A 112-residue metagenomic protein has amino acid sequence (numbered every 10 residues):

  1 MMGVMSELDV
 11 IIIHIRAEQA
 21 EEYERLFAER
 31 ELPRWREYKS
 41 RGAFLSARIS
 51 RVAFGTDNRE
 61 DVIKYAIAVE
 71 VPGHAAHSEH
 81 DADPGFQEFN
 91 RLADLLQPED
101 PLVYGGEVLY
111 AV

Functional and structural regions predicted by a protein language model:
M2-V4, A43-I63, E88-V112: Glycine-rich beta-strand-turn "strand-cap" elements at beta-sheet edges
G3-M5, I15-Y23: Short, charged, low-hydrophobicity "junction" segments
E7-R16, S46-F86: Short, well-ordered beta-strand segments in beta-rich or mixed alpha/beta enzyme and ligand-binding folds
Q19-I49, E88-F89: Short amphipathic alpha-helical segments
L26-E29, D83, L95: Residues within well-ordered alpha-helical secondary structure of globular protein domains
R34-K39, V71-A75, R91-L96: Glycine-rich loops and low-complexity Gly/Arg-rich segments that provide flexible linkers or classic glycine-based
